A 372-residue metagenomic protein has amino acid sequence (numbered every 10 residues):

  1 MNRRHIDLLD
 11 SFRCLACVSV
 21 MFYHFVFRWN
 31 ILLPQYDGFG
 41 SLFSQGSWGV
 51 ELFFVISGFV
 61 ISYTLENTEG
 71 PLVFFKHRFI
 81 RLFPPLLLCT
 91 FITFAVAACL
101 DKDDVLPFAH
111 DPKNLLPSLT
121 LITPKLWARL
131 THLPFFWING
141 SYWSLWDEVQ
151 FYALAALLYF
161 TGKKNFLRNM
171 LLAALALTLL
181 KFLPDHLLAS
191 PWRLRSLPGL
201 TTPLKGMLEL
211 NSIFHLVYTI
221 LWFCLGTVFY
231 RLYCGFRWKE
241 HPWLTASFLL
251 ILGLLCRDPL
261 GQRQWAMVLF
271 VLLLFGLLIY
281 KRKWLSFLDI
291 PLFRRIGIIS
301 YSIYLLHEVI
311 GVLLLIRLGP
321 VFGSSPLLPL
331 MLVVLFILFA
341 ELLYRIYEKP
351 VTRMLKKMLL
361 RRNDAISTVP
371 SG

Functional and structural regions predicted by a protein language model:
M1, R237, L285-F293, E308-G372: C-terminal "closing" transmembrane helix and its immediate cytosolic amphipathic cap in multi-pass membrane proteins
D7-D10, K113-F270, G311-I316, P320-L338: Aromatic-enriched alpha-helical transmembrane segments of multi-pass intramembrane proteins
D7-E66, F83-L86, T90, I122 (+1 more regions): Functionally critical transmembrane alpha-helices in membrane proteins and complexes, commonly lining
W29-L32, V96-A109, H186-P191, Q262-W265 (+1 more regions): Helix-to-loop transition at the C-terminal end of transmembrane segments
G49-I80, P85-V105, T227-Y233, I310 (+2 more regions): Juxtamembrane transmembrane-helix termini
S62-E69, A95-L100, L157-K164, T227-R237 (+5 more regions): Structural signal for the C-terminal ends of transmembrane alpha-helices and the immediately following loop
P84-L88, I92, Q150, W222 (+1 more regions): Hydrophobic alpha-helical transmembrane segments of multipass membrane transporters and ion channels, focusing on
